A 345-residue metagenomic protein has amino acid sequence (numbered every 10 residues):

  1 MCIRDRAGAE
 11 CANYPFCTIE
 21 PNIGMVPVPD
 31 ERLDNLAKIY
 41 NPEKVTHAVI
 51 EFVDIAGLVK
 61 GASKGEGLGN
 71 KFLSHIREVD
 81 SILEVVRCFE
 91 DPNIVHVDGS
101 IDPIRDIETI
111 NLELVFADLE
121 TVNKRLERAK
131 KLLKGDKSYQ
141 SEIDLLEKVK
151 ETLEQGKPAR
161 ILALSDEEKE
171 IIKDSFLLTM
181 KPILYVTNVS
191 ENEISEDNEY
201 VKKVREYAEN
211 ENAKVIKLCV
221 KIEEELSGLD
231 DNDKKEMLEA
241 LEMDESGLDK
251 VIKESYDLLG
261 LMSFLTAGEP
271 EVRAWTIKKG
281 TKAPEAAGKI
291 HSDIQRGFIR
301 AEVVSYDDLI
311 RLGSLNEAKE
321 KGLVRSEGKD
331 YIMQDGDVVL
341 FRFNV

Functional and structural regions predicted by a protein language model:
M1: Proteins enriched for Cys/Gly/acidic motifs involved in redox and nucleic-acid/cofactor modification
R4, R128-I332, V339, N344-V345: C-terminal-of-GTPase-core extension/linker across diverse P-loop GTPases
R4-E66, N70-E90: Conserved G1/Walker A P-loop phosphate-binding module
F16, D30-L33, T46-F52, E66-D80 (+9 more regions): Amphipathic alpha-helical transducer elements in NTP-driven molecular machines
I19, V95, S227: Short Asp/Glu-rich motifs
P27, A56-S63, R77-E120, E127-S138 (+2 more regions): Conserved Switch II/interswitch segment of TRAFAC-class P-loop GTPases
L36, L83, V122, N188 (+1 more regions): Residue-level signal for inorganic ion chemistry
